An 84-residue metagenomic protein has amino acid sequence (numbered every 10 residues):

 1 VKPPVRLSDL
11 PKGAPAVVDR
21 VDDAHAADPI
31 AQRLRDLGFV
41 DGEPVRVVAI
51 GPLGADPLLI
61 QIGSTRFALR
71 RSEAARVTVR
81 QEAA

Functional and structural regions predicted by a protein language model:
V1-K2, D9, A83-A84: Extended, low-hydrophobicity, polar/charged segments
V18, P44-V47: Conserved hydrophobic positions within beta-strands
V18-D19, G38, L59-I62: Short, acidic/hydrophobic/Gly-rich beta-strand patch recurrent on exposed beta strands that often constitutes part
A27-R33: Short alpha-helix capping/helix-loop boundary micro-motifs
G51-A84: C-terminal structural segments of small proteins and small subunits
